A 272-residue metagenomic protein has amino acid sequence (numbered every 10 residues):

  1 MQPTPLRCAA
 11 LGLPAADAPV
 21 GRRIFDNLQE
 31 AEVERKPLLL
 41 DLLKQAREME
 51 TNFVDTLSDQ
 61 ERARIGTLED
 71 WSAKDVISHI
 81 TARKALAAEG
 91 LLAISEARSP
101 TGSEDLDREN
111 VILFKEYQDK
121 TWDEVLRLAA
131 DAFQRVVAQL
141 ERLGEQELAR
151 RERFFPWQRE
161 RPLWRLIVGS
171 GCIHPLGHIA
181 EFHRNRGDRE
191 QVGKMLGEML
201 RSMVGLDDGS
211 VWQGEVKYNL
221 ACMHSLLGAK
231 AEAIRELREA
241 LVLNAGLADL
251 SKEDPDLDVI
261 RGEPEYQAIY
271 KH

Functional and structural regions predicted by a protein language model:
R7, A18-N27, K44, R62-R108 (+1 more regions): Short, contiguous alpha-helical
N110-R150: Acidic/histidine-rich alpha-helical segments that form the ligand environment of transition-metal centers
Q191, E232, E265-A268: Alpha-helical positions within canonical tetratricopeptide repeat
E215, D249-L250: Start-of-helix register in tetratricopeptide repeats
N219, D254-D256: "A position-specific structural signal for the A-helix of alpha-solenoid helical repeats
